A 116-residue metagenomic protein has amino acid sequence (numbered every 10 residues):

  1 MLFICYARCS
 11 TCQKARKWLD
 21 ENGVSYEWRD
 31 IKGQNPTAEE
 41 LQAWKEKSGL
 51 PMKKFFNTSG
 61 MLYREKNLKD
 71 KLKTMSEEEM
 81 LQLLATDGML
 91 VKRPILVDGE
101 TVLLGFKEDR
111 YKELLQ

Functional and structural regions predicted by a protein language model:
M1-N22, E27-I31: Local sequence-structure signature of Cys/Sec-based thiol-disulfide redox active-site neighborhoods
G33-L114: Thiol/selenol-based redox catalytic cores and closely related redox-interacting motifs
